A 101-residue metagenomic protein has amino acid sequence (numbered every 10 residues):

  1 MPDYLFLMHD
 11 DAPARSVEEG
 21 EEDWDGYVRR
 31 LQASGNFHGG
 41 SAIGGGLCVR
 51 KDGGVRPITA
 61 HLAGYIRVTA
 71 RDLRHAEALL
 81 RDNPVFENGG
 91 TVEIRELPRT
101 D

Functional and structural regions predicted by a protein language model:
M1-D101: Conserved, structured core segments of small domains
